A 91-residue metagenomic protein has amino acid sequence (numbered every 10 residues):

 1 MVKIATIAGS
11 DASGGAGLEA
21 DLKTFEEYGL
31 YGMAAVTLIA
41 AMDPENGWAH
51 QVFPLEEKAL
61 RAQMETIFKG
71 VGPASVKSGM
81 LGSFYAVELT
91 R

Functional and structural regions predicted by a protein language model:
M1-G47: Glycine-rich phosphate/adenosyl-contacting loop at the front of the ribokinase-like
D43-R91: Ribokinase/PfkB-type carbohydrate-kinase core domain
